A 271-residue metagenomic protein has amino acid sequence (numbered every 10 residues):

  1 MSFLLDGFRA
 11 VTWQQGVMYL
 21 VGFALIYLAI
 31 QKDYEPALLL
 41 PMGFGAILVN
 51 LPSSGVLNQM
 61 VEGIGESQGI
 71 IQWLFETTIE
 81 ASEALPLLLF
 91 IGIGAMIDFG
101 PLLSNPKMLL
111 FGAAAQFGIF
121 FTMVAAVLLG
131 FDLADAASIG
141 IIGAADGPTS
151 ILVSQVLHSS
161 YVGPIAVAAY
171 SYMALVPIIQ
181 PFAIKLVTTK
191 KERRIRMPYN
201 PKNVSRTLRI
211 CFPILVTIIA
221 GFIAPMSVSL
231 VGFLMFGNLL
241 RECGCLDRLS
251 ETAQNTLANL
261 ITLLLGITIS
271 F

Functional and structural regions predicted by a protein language model:
M1-A10, G16, G63-S67, F182-C211 (+1 more regions): Intrinsically disordered, low-complexity non-transmembrane regions of multi-pass membrane transporters
M1-E66: N-terminal alpha-helical transmembrane segments of multi-pass membrane transport and channel/translocase proteins
Q31-L39, L57-Q59, L74-E76, M96-F111 (+1 more regions): Interfacial helix-loop-helix linkers and transmembrane-helix boundary segments in multi-pass membrane proteins
L48, I79-L103, G237-L240, A258-F271: Hydrophobic transmembrane alpha-helices of secondary-active transporters and Na+-translocating membrane complexes
T77, A81-S82, I91-M96, L110-F121 (+4 more regions): Alpha-helical membrane segments and immediately flanking helix-loop junctions that form or couple to the substrate/ion
S160-I178: Alpha-helical transmembrane segments
M173-P177, I184-R241: Core mid-bundle transmembrane helix pairs that form the ion/substrate translocation pathway in diverse multi-pass
T217-F271: Transmembrane helical segments that form the transport core of multi-pass membrane transport proteins
